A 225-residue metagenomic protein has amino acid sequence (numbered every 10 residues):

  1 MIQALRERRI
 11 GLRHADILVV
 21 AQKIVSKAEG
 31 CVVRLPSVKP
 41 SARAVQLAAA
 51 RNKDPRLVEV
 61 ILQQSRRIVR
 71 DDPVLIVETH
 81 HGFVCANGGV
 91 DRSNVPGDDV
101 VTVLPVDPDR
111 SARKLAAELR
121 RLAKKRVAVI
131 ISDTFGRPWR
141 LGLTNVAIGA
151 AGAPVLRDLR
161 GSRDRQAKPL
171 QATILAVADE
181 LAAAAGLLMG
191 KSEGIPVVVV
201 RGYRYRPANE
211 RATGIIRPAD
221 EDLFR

Functional and structural regions predicted by a protein language model:
M1-A4, V106-E118: Active-site glycine-rich loop that binds ribose-phosphate moieties when present
M1-I17: N-terminal glycine-/serine-/threonine-rich phosphate-binding loop
R9, A117-L122: A short acidic-Thr-Gly-centered motif at the start of a beta-strand
L12, I17, K23-L35: Active-site loop/lid in soluble adenylation, ligation, and acyl-transfer enzymes
I17, R113, V127: Short alpha-helical basic/polar micro-motif
Q22, V32-V38, R43-V103, L122-R225: A structural signal for small-residue-enriched, beta-sheet-centric alpha/beta enzyme cores and oligomeric scaffold folds
